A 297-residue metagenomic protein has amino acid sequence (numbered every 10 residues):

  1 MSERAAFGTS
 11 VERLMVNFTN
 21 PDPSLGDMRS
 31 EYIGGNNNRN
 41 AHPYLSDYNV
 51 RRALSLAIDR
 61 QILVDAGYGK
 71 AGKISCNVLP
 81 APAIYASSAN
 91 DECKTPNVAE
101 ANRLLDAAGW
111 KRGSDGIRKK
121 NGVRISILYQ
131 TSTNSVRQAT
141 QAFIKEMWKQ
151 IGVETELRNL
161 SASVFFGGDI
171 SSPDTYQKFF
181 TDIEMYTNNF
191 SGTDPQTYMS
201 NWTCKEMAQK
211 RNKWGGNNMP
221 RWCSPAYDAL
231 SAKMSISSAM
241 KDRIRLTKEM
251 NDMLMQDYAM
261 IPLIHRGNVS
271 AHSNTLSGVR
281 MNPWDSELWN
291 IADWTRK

Functional and structural regions predicted by a protein language model:
M1-G69, K73, A83-A259, M281 (+2 more regions): Extracytoplasmic/periplasmic ligand-capture domains
I74-C76, H272: Short, charged hinge/linker segments at domain and secondary-structure junctions
I84, R266-G267: Extracellular/periplasmic juxtamembrane helices and adjacent flexible linkers that interface with membrane partners
G122-R124, G267-A271: A glycine-rich phosphate-binding loop feature that marks nucleotide/adenosyl-phosphate handling sites
L263: Active-site-proximal polar cores
